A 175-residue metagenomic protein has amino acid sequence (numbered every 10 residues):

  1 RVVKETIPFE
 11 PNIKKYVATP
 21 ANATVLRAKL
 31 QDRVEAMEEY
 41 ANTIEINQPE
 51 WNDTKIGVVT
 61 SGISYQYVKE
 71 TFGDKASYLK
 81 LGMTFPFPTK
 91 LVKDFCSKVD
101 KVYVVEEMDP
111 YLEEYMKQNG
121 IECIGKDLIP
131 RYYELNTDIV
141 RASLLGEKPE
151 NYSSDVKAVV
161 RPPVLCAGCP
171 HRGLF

Functional and structural regions predicted by a protein language model:
R1-L174: Flexible, low-complexity linker and terminal segments
